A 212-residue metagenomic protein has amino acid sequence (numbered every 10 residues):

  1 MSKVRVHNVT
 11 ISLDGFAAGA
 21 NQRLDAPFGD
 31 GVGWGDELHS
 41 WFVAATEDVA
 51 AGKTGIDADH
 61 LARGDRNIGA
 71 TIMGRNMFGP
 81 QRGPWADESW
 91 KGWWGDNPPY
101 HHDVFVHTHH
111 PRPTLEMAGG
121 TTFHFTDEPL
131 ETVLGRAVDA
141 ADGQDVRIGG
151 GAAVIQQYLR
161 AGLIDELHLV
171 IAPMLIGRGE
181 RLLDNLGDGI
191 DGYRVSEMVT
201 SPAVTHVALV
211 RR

Functional and structural regions predicted by a protein language model:
M1-R212: Enzymes that bind and transform nitrogen-containing heteroaromatic metabolites
